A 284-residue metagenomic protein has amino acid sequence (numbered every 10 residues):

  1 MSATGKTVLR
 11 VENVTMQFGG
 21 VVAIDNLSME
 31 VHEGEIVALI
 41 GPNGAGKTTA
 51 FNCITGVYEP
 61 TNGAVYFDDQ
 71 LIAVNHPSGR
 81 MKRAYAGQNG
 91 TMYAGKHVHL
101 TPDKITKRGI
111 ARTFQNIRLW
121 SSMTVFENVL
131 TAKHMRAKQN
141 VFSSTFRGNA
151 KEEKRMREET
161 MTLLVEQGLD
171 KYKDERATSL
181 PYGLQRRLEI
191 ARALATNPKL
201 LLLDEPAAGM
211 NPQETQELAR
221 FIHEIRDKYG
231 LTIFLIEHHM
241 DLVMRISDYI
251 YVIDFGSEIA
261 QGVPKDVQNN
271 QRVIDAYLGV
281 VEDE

Functional and structural regions predicted by a protein language model:
S2-E284: Glycine-rich phosphate-binding loops of nucleotide-dependent enzymes
